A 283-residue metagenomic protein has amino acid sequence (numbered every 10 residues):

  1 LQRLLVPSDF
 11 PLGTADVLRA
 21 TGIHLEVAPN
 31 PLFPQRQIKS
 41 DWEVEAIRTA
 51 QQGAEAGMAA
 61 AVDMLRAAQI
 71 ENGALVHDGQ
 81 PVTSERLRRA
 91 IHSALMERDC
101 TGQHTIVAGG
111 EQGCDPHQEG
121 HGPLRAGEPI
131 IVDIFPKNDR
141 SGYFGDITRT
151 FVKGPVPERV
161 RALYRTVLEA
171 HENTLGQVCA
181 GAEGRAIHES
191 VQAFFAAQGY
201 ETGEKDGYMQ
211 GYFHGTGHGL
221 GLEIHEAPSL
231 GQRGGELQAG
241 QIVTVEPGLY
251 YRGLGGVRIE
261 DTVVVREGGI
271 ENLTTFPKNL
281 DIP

Functional and structural regions predicted by a protein language model:
L1-P283: Active-site neighborhoods and metal-handling regions in enzymes and metal-associated proteins
